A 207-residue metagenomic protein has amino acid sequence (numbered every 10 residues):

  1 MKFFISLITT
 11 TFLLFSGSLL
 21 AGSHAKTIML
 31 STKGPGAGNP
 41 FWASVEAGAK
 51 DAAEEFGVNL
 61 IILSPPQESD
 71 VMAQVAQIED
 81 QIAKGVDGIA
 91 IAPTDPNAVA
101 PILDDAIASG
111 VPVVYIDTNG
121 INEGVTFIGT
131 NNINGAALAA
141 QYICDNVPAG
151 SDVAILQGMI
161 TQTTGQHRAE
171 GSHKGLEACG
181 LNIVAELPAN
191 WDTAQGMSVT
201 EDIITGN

Functional and structural regions predicted by a protein language model:
F3, L20-N207: A residue-level marker of the well-folded mature domains of exported/periplasmic proteins
S6-S18: Bacterial N-terminal signal peptides
